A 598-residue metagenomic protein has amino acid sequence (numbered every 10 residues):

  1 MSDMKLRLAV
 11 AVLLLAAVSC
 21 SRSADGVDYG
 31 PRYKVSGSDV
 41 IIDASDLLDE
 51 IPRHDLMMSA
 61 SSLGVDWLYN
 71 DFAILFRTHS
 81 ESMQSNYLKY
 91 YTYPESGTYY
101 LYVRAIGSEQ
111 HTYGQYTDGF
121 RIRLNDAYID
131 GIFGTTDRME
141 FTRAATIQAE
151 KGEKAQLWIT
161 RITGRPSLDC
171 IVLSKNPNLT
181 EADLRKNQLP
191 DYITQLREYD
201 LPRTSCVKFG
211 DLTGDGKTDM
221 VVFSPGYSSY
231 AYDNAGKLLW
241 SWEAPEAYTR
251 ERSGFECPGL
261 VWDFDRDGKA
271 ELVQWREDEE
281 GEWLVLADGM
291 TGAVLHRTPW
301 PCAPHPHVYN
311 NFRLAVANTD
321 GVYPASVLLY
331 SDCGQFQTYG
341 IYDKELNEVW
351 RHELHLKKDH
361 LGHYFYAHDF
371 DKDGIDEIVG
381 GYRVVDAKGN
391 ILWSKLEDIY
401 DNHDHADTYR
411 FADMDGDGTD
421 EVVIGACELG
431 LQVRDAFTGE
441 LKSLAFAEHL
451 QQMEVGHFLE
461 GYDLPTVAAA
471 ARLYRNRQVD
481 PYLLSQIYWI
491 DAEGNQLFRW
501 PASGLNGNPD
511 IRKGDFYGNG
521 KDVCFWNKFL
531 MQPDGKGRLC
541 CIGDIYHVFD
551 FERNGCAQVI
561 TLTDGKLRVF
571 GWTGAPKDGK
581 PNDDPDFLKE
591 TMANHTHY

Functional and structural regions predicted by a protein language model:
D3, L56-M57, D219: Residue-level detector of intrinsically disordered terminal segments
K5-A11: Sec-dependent signal peptide recognition, specifically the positively charged N-region followed immediately by
V18-S19: C-terminal motif of bacterial Sec signal peptides marking the signal peptidase cleavage site
R22-S23: Sec-dependent signal peptide cleavage junction
V27-D191, Y232, F255, G289: Extracytoplasmic
Y29-G37, R121-I122, P177-Y598: Beta-propeller-forming repeat regions
